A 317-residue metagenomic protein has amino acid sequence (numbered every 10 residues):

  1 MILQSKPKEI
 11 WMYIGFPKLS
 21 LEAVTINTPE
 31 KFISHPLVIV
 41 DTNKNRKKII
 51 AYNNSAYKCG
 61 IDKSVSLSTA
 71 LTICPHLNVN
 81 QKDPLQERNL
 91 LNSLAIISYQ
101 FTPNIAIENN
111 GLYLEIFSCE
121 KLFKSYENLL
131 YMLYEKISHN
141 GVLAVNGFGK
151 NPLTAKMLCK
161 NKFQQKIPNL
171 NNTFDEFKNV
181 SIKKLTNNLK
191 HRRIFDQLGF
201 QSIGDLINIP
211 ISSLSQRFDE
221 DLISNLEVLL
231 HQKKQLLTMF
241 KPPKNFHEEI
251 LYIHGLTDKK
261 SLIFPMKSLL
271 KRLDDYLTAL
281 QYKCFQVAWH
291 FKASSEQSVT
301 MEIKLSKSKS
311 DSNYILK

Functional and structural regions predicted by a protein language model:
M1-N109, S118-E120, E127, M132-E135 (+2 more regions): Residues that scaffold, gate, or flank divalent-cation-dependent active/transport sites
I26, C74-L77, D196-K317: DNA-contacting surface of Y-family translesion DNA polymerases
C59, N171-N208: Amphipathic, charged-and-aliphatic alpha-helical interface segments that function as noncatalytic docking
K82, L114-S118, H254-G255, L305-K307: Short beta-strand-to-loop capping motifs
I107-G111, K150-P152, Y282-Q286: Short Gly/Ser/Thr- and Asp/Glu-enriched loop/turn motifs at secondary-structure junctions
G111-L114, P152-A155, K190, I209: Short, conserved phosphate-binding/catalytic loop or strand-edge motifs used in phosphoryl-/nucleotidyl-transfer
L112-S118, D175-K178, E248-I250, T300-I303: Short, hydrophobic beta-strand segments
K124-I167, I223-L229: Structured, non-catalytic alpha/beta "coupling" segments that mediate domain-domain communication and provide generic
